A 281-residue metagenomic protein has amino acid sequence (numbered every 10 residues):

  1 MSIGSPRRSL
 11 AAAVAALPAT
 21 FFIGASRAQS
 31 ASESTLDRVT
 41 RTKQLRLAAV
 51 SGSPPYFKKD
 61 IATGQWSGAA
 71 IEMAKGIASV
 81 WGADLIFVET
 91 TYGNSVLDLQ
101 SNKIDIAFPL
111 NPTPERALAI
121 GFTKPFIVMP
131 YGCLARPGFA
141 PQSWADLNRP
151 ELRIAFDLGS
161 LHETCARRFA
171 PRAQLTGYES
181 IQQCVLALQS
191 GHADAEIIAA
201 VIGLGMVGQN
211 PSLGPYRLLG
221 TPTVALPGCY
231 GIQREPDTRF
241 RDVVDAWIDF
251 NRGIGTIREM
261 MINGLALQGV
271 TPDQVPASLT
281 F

Functional and structural regions predicted by a protein language model:
S2-I3, S9-A28: N-terminal export signals
S30, L161-Y178, P215-L218, I248-F281: Ligand-binding clefts/hinges and TM-proximal coupling segments of bilobed small-molecule sensing domains
A31-L110, L118: Extracytoplasmic small-molecule ligand-binding "clamshell" domains of the periplasmic binding protein/Venus flytrap
T42-S51, A145-L161, Q174, D249: Short loop->beta-strand "edge-of-pocket" segments that line small-molecule binding or catalytic clefts across diverse
S51, V128-G138, A200, G208-I248 (+1 more regions): Periplasmic-binding protein-like
G68-V80, F139, A145, E151-R153 (+2 more regions): Extended ligand-binding regions for polar small-molecule ligands
A83, F87, T91-G93, N111-R116 (+1 more regions): A conserved helix-loop-strand patch within extracytoplasmic ligand-binding domains of the periplasmic binding
N94-L97, L110-A119, C165-R168, Q189 (+1 more regions): A ligand-binding cleft/hinge motif common to bilobed small-molecule-binding domains
